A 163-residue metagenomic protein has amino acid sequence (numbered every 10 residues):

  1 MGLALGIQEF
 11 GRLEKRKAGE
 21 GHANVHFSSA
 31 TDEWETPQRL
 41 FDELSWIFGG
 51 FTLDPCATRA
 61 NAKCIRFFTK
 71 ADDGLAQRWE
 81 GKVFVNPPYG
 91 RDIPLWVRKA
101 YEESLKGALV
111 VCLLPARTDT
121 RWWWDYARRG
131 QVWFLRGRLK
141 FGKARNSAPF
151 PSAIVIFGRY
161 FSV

Functional and structural regions predicted by a protein language model:
G2-V163: Class I S-adenosyl-L-methionine-dependent methyltransferase catalytic core
